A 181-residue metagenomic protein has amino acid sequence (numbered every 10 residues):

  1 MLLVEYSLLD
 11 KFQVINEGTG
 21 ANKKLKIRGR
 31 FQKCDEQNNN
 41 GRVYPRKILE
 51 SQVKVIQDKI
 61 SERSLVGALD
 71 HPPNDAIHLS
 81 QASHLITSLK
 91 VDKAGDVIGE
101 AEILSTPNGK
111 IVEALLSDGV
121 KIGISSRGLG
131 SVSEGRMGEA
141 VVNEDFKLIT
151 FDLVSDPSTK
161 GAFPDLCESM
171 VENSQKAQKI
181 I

Functional and structural regions predicted by a protein language model:
M1-I60: Polar/acidic, low-complexity leader/linker segments enriched in S/T/G and N/D
L3, D10-F12, K24, S64-A68 (+2 more regions): Residue microenvironments linked to proteolytic maturation and disulfide-stabilized extracellular modules
E36, P73-N74, S105-P107: Short, charged/polar surface micro-motifs in flexible loops or helix N-caps
L49-A82: Short, well-structured hydrophobic secondary-structure segments
